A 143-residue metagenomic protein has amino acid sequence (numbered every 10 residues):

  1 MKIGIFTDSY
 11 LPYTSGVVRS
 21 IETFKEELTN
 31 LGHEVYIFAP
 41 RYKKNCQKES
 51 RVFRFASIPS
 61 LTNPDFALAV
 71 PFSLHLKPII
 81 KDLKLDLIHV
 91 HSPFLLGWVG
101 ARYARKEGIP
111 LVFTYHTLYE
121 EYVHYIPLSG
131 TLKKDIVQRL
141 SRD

Functional and structural regions predicted by a protein language model:
M1-A56, L83: N-terminal subdomain of nucleotide-sugar transferases
I3, L87, A104-V123: Active-site proximal beta-strand in glycosyltransferases
F24, L76, G100: Aromatic/hydrophobic pocket-lining residues that form π-stacking "cages" and hydrophobic walls in ligand
E27, V99, Y103, D143: Hydrophobic/aromatic ligand-binding patch that stacks against planar heteroaromatic rings of cofactors or nucleotides
S50-K81, L128-K134: A short, charged, and often flexible helix/loop element on the N-terminal side of the glycosyltransferase catalytic
I80, K84-I88, P93: Proline-aspartate-enriched helix->loop->beta-strand connector
H91-L96, Y115: Short His-centered aromatic/hydrophobic patch
K106, K134-D143: Membrane-proximal helix-turn-helix segments that form the acceptor-binding/catalytic region of lipid-linked
